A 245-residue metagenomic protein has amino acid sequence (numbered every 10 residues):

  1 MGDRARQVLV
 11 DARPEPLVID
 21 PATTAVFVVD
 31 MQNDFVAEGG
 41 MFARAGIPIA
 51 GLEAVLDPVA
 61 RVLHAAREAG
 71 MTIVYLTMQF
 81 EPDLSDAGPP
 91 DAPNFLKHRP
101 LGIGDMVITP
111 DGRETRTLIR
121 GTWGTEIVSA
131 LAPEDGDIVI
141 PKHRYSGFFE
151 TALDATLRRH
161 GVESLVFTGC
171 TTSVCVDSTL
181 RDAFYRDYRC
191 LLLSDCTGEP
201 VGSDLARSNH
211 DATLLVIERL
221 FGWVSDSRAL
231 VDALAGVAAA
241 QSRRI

Functional and structural regions predicted by a protein language model:
M1-A25, D34, L52, R61 (+3 more regions): Active-site-adjacent betaalpha module
V29-D30: N-terminal nucleotide-binding beta1-loop-alpha1 segment
A37-F42, D86: Short, glycine/acidic-enriched capping/hinge loops at junctions between secondary-structure elements
M41-G51: Short glycine-enriched, charge-decorated loop/helix-capping segments at active-site entrances that position
A69, Q79-E81: Divalent-metal (often Zn2+) His-rich catalytic cores of metallo-beta-lactamase-fold enzymes
I73-T77, L192: A structural signal for short, well-ordered beta-strand segments and their strand-loop junctions that often border
L76-Q79, C170: Short, well-ordered beta-to-alpha junction loops that form the rim of enzyme active sites and present histidine/acidic
